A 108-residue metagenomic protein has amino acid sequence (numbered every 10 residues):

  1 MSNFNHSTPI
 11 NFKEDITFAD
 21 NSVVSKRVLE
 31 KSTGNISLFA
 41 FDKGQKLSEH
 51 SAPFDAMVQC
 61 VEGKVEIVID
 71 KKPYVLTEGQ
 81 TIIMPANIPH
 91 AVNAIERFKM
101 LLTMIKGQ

Functional and structural regions predicted by a protein language model:
M1-T33, V68: A short, N-terminal "cap"/entry segment at the start of jelly-roll beta-barrel domains of the cupin/DSBH fold
S22, S37-A52: Conserved short histidine dyad/triad with adjacent acidic residue
A40-D42, P53-E66: Short, conserved beta-strand element in jelly-roll/cupin
V61-E62, T77-E78, E96: A cytosolic small-molecule/anion-sensing beta-strand core signal
K71-A86: Short acidic-glycine-tyrosine-enriched beta hairpin
A86-Q108: Ligand-binding loop in jelly-roll beta-barrel domains
